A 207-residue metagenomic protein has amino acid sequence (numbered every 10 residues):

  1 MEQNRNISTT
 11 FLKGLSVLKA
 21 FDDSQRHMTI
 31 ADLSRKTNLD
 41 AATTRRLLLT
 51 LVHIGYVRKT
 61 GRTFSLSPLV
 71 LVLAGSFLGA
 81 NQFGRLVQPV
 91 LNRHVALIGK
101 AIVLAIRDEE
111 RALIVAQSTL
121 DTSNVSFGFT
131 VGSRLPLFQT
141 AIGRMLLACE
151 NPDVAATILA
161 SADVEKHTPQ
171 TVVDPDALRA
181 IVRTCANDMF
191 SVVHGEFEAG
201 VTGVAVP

Functional and structural regions predicted by a protein language model:
M1-R85: N-terminal helix-turn-helix
A20, A156-A160, R179: An amphipathic alpha-helix signature
S65-S161: Amphipathic alpha-helical effector-binding/dimerization core of metabolite-sensing transcriptional regulators
Q170-P207: Extended hydrophobic
